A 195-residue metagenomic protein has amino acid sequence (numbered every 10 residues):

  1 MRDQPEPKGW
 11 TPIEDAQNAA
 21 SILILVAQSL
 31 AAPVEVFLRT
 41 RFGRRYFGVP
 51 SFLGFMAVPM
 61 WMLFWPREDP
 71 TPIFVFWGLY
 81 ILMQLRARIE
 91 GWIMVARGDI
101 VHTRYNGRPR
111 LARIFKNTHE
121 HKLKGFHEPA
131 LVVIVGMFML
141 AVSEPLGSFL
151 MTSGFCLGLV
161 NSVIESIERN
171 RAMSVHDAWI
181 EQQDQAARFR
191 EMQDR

Functional and structural regions predicted by a protein language model:
M1-W92, R169: N-terminal first transmembrane alpha-helix
W10, A27, R108, E120-L123 (+6 more regions): Intrinsically disordered, low-complexity regions
V34-G54, P109-S143: Loop-to-transmembrane boundary segments
S51-M60, M94-V101, L150, A186: The transition from N-terminal targeting/processing segments to the mature protein
F52, M56, M137, E181 (+1 more regions): Charge-rich, low-complexity amphipathic helices in intrinsically disordered tails/linkers adjacent to domains
V75-M83, L131-I167: Alpha-helical membrane-embedded segments
L82-N117: Membrane-helix boundary/interface segments in integral membrane proteins
T103-H121, V163-R195: Cytosolic/matrix-facing juxtamembrane and C-terminal tails of multi-pass cellular membrane proteins
